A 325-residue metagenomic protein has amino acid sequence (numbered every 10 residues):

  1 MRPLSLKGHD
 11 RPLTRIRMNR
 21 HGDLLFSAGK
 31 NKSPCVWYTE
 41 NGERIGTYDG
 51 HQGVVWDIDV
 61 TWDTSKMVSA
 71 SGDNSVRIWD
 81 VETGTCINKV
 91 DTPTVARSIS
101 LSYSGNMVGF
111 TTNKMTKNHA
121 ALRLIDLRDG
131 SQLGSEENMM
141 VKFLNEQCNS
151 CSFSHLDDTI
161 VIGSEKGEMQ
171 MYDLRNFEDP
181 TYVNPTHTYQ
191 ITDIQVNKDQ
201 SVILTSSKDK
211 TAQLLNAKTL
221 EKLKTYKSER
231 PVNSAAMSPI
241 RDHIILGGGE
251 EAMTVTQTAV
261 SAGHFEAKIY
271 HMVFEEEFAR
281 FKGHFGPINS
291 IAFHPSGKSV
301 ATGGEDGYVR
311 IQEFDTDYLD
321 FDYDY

Functional and structural regions predicted by a protein language model:
R2-G8, R44-G50, C86-T92, G134-F143 (+4 more regions): Short C-terminal beta-strands that terminate individual repeats in beta-propeller domains, predominantly WD40 blades
R11-M18, G53-V60, V95-L101, N145-F153 (+3 more regions): Canonical WD40 repeat/beta-propeller blade segments in eukaryotic WD-repeat proteins
H21, S27-N31, A70-D73, S104 (+7 more regions): Conserved strand-to-loop turn within each blade of WD40 beta-propeller repeats
H21-D23, D63-S65, S104-N106, L156-D158 (+3 more regions): Short coil/turn segments that connect the beta-strands within blades of beta-propeller domains
P34-Y38, V76-D80, H119-R128, M169-D173 (+4 more regions): WD40-repeat beta-propellers
G42, G84, G130, F177-E178 (+3 more regions): Short coil/turn linkers that define WD40 beta-propeller blade boundaries
V90-N184: Solenoidal tandem-repeat scaffolds enriched in leucines and small polar residues
V95-A96, E229-N233, S238-N289, H294-S299 (+1 more regions): Terminal intrinsically disordered, low-complexity extensions flanking WD-repeat/beta-propeller proteins
